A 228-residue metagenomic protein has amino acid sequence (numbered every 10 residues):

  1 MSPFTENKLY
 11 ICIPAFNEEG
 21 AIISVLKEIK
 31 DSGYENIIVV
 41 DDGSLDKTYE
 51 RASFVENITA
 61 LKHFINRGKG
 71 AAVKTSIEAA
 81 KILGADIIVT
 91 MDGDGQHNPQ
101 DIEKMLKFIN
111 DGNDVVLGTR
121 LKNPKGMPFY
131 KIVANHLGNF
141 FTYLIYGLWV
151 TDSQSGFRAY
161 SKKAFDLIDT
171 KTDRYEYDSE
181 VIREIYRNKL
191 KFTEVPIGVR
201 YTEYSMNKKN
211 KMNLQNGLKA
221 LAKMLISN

Functional and structural regions predicted by a protein language model:
K8-Y10, E180: Cell-envelope/extracellular polymer assembly enzymes that use nucleotide-activated donors
Y10-P14, I38, K62: Short hydrophobic beta-strand elements that form part of the catalytic alpha/beta core underpinning NDP-sugar/donor
N17-D31: Short, well-formed alpha-helical segments that are part of the catalytic scaffolds of diverse glycosyltransferases
G20-S24, D46-F54: Acidic helix N-cap motif at the loop->helix transition within catalytic regions of sugar-transfer enzymes
D41-Y49, G95: A conserved acidic beta->alpha catalytic loop
T59, I65, A71-I82, P99-Y175 (+1 more regions): Acceptor/aglycone-binding surface of glycosyltransferases and processive sugar-polymer synthases
A85-D94: Short beta-strand-to-loop acidic/aromatic patch adjacent to the donor-nucleotide binding site
W149, K171-D173, R183-R200: Catalytic donor-sugar/metal-binding loop of nucleotide-sugar-dependent glycosyltransferases
